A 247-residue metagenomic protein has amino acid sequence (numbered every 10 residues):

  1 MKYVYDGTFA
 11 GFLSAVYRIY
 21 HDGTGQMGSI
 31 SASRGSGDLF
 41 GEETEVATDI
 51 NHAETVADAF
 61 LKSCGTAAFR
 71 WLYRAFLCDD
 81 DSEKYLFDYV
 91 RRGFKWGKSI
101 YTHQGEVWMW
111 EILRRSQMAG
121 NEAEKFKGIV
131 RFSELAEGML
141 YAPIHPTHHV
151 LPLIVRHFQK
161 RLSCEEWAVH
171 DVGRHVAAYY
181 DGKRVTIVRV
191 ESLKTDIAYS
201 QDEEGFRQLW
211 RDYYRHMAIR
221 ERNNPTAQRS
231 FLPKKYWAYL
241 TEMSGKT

Functional and structural regions predicted by a protein language model:
M1-N51: N-terminal ordered "arm"
G11-D22, D88-K95, L153-K160, Q208-R215: Short, hydrophobic/amphipathic alpha-helical patches that form generic packing surfaces within helical domains
S31-E124: Charged, alpha-helical interface segments at or near domain boundaries
T44-H52, R184-D196: Acidic, Ser/Thr-rich peripheral helices and adjacent loops at domain boundaries
W71-A75, V172-G173, N223-R229: Short coil/turn segments at secondary-structure boundaries
S99-V190: Internal, well-folded beta-alpha domain core
E166, A177-D181, T195-T247: Long, compositionally biased intrinsically disordered terminal regions
